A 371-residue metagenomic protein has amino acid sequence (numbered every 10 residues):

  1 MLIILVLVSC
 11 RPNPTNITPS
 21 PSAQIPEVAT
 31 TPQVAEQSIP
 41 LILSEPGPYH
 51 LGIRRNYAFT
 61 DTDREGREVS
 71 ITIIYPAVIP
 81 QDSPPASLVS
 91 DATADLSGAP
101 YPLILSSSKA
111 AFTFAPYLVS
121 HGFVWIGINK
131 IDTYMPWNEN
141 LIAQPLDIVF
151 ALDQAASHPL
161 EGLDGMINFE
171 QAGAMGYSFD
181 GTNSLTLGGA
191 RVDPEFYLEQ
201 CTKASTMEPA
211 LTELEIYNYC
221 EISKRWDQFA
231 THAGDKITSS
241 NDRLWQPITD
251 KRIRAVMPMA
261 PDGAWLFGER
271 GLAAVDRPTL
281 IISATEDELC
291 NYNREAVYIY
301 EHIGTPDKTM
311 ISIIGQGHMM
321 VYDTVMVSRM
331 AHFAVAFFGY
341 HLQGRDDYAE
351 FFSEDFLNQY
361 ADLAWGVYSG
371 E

Functional and structural regions predicted by a protein language model:
V6-S9: C-terminal motif of bacterial Sec signal peptides marking the signal peptidase cleavage site
R11-N13: Bacterial signal peptide processing site
V28-L105: Domain-level recognition of soluble alpha/beta enzyme cores, biased toward histidine phosphatases/phosphomutases
A92-D132: Short amphipathic alpha-helix adjacent to the substrate-entry channel of hydrolases
N138-E170, A174, T182, T186 (+1 more regions): Alpha/beta-hydrolase active-site loop
F267, E288-E295: Conserved alpha/beta-hydrolase "acid-adjacent" motif
V275, I281-S283: Short beta-strand/loop motif that positions the catalytic acidic residue of the alpha/beta-hydrolase fold
T305-P306, G315-E371: Alpha/beta-hydrolase-fold serine-hydrolase catalytic core, especially in secreted/extracellular enzymes
